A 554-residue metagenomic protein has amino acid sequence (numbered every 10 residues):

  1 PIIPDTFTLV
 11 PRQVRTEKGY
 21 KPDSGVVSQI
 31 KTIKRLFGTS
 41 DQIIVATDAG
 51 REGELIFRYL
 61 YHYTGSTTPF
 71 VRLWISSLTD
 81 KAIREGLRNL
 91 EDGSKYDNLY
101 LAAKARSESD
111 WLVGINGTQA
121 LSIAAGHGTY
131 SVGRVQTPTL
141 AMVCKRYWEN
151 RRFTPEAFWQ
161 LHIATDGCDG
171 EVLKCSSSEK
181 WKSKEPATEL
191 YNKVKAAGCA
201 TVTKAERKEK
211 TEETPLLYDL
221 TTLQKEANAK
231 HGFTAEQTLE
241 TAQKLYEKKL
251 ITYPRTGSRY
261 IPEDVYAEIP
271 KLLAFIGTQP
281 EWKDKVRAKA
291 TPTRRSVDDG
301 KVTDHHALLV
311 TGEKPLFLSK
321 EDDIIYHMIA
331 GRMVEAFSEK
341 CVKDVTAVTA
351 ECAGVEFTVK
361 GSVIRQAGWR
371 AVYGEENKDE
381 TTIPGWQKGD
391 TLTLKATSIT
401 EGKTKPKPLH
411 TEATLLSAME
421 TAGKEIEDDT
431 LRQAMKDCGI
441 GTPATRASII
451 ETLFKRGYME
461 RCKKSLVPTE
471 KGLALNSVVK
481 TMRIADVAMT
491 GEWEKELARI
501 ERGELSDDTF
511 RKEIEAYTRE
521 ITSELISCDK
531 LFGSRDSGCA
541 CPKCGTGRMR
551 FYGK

Functional and structural regions predicted by a protein language model:
P1-S107, W111-V113, G117, S178 (+3 more regions): Intrinsically disordered, low-complexity regulatory segments
I2, A49-G53, S76-A82, H127 (+6 more regions): Conserved nucleotide-binding/hydrolysis micro-motifs of P-loop NTPases
G19-I43, M142-V143, E226-A227, H327-V334 (+1 more regions): Phosphate-interacting basic helix/loop segments used at nucleotide- and nucleic-acid interfaces
D48, E226, K230-T234: A conserved hydrophobic secondary-structure block that centers on an alpha-helix together with its immediately flanking
Y63, T118, R152, A187 (+4 more regions): Basic, low-complexity terminal or inter-domain segments flanking catalytic cores
D80-T165, R207-T211: C-terminal or mid-to-C-terminal helical accessory/interaction module adjacent to the motor/catalytic core
K182-Y218, Q224: Metal- or metallocofactor-binding catalytic centers and their adjacent structured scaffolds across diverse enzyme
